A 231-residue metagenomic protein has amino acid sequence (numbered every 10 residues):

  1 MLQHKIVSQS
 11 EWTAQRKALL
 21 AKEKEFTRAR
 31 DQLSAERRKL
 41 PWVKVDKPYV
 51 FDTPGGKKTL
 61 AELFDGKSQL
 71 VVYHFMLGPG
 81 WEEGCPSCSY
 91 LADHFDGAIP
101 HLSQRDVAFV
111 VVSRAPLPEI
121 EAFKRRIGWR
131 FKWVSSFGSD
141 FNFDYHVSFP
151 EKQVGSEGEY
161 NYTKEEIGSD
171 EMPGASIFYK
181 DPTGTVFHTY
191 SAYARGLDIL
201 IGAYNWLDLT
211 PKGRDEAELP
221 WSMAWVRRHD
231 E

Functional and structural regions predicted by a protein language model:
M1-L70, F75-R105, A122-G128, K132 (+1 more regions): Non-globular targeting/processing and membrane-anchoring segments
Y73-H74, F109-A115, I120, S136: Short His-Asn-centered micro-motif
